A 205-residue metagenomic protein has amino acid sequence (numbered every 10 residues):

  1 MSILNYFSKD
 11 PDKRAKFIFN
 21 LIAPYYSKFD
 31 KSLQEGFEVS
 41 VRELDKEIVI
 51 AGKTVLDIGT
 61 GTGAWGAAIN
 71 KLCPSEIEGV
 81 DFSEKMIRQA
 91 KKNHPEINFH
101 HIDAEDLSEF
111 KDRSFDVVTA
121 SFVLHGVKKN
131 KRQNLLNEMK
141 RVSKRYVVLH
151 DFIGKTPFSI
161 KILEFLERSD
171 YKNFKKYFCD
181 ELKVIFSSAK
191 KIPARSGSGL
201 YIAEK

Functional and structural regions predicted by a protein language model:
M1-E47, L163: Conserved class I S-adenosyl-L-methionine
Y6-K13, W65-G66, V148-L200: C-terminal alpha-helical "lid/dimerization" subdomain adjacent to the S-adenosyl-L-methionine
I48-T54: Short helix-loop-beta connector
L56, T62-D106: Class I SAM-dependent methyltransferase SAM/SAH-binding core
D106-D112: Short conserved loop adjoining the S-adenosyl-L-methionine
T119: A conserved beta-strand element that flanks and buttresses the S-adenosyl-L-methionine
H125-V127: A short His-aromatic
Q133-V147: A short glycine-rich, Lys/Arg-flanked "PGG" loop and its adjoining helix->strand segment in the class I
